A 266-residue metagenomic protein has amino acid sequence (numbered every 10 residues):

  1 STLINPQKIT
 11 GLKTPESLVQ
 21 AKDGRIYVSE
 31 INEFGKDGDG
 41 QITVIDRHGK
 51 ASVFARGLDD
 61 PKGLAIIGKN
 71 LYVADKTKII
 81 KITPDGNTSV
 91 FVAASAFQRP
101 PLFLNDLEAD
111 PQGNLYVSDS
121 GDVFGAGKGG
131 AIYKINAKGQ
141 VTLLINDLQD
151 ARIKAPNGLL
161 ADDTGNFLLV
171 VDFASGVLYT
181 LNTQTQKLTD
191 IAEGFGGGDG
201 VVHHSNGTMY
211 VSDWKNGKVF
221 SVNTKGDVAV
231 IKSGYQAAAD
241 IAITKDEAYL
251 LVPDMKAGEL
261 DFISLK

Functional and structural regions predicted by a protein language model:
L3-I9, G49-A55, T88-F97, Q140-A151 (+2 more regions): A short beta-strand motif characteristic of beta-propeller blades
P6-I9, L251-K266: Short, basic/aromatic-enriched C-terminal tail that caps enzymatic domains
G11-D23, S29, G38-D39, A55-K76 (+6 more regions): Beta-rich, blade/repeat-based domains predominating in secreted/periplasmic proteins but also intracellular
E30-R47: Beta-propeller domains
G38-T43, K78-I80, G130-Y133, V177-Y179 (+2 more regions): A short loop-to-beta-strand structural motif that recurs across blades of beta-propeller domains
I45-K50, I82-N87, I135-Q140, N182-Q186 (+2 more regions): Short loop/turn segments that connect beta-strands within beta-propeller blades
N136-G196: Aromatic-anchored, glycine/proline-accented short structural segments that stabilize local strand-turns or short
S175-Y179, T183-S233: Glycine/small-residue-rich hydrophobic helix-like segments
